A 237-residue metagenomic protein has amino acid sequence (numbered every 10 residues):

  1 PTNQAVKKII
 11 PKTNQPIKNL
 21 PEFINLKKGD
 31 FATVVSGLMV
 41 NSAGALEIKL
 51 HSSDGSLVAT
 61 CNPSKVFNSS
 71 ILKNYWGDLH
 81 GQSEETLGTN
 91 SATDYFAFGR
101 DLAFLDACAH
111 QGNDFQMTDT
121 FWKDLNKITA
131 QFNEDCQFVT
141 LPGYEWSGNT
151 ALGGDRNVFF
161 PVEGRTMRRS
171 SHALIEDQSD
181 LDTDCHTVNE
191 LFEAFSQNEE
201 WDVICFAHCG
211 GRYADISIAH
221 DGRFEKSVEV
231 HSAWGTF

Functional and structural regions predicted by a protein language model:
T2-F237: Extended, charged catalytic domains and RNA/DNA-binding interfaces, predominantly in divalent-metal-using enzymes
